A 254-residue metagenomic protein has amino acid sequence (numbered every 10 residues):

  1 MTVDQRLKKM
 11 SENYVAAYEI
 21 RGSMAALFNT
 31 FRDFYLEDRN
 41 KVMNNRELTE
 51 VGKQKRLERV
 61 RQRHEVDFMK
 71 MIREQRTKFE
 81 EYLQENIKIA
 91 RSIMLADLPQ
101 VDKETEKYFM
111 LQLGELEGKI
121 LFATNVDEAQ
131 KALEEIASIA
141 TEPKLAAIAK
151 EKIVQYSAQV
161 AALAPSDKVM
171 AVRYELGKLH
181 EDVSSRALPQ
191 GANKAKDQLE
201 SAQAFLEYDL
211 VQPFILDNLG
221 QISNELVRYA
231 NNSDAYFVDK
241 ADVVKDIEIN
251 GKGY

Functional and structural regions predicted by a protein language model:
T2-S23, Q54-L163: Long, charge-patterned amphipathic interaction tracts in eukaryotic proteins
R21-F28, R46: Short, N-terminal intrinsically disordered low-complexity segments that are rich in Pro/Gly and polar/charged residues
F28-Y35, V126, A149: Short amphipathic alpha-helical heptad-repeat segments
D38-N40: Short hydrophobic "helix-edge" motifs at membrane interfaces and signal-peptide entry regions
V42-E58: Short, Lys/Glu-rich amphipathic helical modules
P99-Y254: A long, low-hydrophobicity, low-complexity, charged/polar interaction segment common in nuclear/chromatin-associated
